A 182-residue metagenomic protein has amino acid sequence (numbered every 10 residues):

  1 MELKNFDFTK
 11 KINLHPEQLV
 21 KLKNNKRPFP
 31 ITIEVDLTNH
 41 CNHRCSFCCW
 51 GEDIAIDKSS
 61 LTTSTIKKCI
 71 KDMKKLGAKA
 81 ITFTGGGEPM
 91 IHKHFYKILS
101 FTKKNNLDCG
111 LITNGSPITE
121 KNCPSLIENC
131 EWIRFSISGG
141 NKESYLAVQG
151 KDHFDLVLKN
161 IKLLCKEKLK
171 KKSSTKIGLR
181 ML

Functional and structural regions predicted by a protein language model:
E2-W132, A147, D155-K159: Conserved alpha-helical substructure of the radical SAM core
I118, G140, L182: Hydrophobic pocket-lining residues within nucleotide cofactor-binding pockets
F135-I137: Conserved phosphate-donor/acceptor-positioning beta-strand/loop module used by diverse small-molecule
N141, H153, V157-N160, T175: Internal, well-ordered alpha-helical segments in soluble enzyme and binding-protein domains
L146-Q149, L179-M181: Surface-exposed cleft-lining segments at the edges of enzyme active sites
I161-L182: Conserved strand-turn element in the central/C-terminal portion of the radical SAM core barrel that lines
